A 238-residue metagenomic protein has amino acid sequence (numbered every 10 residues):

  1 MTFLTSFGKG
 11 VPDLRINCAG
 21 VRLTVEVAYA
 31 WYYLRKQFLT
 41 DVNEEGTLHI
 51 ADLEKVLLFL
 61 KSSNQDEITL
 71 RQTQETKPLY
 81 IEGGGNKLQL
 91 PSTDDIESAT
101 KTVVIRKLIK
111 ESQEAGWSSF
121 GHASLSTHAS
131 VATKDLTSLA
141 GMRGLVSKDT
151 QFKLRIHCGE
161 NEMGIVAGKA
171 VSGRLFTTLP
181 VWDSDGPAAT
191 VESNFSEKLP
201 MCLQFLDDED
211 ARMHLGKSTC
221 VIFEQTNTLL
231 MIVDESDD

Functional and structural regions predicted by a protein language model:
M1-D238: DNA polymerase sliding clamps and clamp-related checkpoint/processivity subunits
